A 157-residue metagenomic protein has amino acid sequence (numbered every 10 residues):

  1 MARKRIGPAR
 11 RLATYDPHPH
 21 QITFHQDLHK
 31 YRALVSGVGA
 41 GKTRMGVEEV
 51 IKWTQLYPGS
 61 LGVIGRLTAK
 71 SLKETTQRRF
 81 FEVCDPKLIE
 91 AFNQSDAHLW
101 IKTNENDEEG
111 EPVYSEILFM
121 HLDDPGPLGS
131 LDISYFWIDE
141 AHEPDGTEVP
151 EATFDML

Functional and structural regions predicted by a protein language model:
M1-L157: Phosphate/NTP-binding elements of NTP-utilizing enzymes
